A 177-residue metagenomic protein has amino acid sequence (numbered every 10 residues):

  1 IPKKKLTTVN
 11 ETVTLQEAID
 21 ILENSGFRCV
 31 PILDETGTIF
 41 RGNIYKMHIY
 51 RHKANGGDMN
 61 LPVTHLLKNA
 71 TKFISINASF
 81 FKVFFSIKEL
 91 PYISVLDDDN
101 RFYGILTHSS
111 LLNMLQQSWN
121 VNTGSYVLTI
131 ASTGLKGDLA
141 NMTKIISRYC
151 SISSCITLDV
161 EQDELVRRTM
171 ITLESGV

Functional and structural regions predicted by a protein language model:
I1, T12-A18, G56-L66, S79-F80: Short, structural beta-strand-to-alpha-helix junction motif
I1-L6, M59-T71, T123-V127: Bateman (tandem CBS) regulatory domains
T8-F27, L33-D34, K72-L90, L96-D97 (+2 more regions): The conserved cystathionine-beta-synthase
G26, D58-M59, E89, N122-T123 (+1 more regions): Short flexible coil/turn linkers enriched for glycine and charged/polar residues that connect secondary-structure
F27, P31, I39-N55, T71 (+3 more regions): Short beta->alpha transition motifs characteristic of CBS
D98-Y103, I156-L158: Sensory/regulatory domains in signal-transduction proteins
M114, N120-V177: A conserved regulatory-domain signal marking ACT and ACT-like small-molecule sensing domains and adjacent regulatory
